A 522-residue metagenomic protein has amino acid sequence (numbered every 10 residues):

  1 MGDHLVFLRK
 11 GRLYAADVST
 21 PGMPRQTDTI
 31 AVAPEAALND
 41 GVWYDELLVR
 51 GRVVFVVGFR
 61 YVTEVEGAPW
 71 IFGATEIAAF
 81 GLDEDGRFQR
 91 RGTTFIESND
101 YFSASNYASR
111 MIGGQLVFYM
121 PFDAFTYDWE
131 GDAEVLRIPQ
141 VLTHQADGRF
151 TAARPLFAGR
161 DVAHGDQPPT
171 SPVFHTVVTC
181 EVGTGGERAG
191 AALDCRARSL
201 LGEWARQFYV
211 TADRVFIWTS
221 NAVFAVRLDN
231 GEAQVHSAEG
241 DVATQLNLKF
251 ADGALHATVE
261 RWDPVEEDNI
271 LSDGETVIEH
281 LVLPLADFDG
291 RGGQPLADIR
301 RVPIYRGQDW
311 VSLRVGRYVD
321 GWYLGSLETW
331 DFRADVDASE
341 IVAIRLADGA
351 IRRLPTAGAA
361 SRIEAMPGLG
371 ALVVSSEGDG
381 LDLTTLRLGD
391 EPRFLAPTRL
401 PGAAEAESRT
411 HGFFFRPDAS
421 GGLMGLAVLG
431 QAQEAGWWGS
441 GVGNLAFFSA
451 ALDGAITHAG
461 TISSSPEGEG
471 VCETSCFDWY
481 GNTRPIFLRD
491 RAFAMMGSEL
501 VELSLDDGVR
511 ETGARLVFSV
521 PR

Functional and structural regions predicted by a protein language model:
M1-R522: Beta-sheet-rich non-transmembrane sensory/scaffold domains
